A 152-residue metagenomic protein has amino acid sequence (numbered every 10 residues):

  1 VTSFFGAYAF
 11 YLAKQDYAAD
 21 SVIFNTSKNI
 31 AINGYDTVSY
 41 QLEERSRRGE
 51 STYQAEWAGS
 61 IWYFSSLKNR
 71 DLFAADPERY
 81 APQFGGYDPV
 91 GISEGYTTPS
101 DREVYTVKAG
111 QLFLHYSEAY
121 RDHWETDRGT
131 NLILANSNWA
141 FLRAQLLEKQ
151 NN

Functional and structural regions predicted by a protein language model:
F4-N152: Charged, low-complexity intrinsically disordered segments
